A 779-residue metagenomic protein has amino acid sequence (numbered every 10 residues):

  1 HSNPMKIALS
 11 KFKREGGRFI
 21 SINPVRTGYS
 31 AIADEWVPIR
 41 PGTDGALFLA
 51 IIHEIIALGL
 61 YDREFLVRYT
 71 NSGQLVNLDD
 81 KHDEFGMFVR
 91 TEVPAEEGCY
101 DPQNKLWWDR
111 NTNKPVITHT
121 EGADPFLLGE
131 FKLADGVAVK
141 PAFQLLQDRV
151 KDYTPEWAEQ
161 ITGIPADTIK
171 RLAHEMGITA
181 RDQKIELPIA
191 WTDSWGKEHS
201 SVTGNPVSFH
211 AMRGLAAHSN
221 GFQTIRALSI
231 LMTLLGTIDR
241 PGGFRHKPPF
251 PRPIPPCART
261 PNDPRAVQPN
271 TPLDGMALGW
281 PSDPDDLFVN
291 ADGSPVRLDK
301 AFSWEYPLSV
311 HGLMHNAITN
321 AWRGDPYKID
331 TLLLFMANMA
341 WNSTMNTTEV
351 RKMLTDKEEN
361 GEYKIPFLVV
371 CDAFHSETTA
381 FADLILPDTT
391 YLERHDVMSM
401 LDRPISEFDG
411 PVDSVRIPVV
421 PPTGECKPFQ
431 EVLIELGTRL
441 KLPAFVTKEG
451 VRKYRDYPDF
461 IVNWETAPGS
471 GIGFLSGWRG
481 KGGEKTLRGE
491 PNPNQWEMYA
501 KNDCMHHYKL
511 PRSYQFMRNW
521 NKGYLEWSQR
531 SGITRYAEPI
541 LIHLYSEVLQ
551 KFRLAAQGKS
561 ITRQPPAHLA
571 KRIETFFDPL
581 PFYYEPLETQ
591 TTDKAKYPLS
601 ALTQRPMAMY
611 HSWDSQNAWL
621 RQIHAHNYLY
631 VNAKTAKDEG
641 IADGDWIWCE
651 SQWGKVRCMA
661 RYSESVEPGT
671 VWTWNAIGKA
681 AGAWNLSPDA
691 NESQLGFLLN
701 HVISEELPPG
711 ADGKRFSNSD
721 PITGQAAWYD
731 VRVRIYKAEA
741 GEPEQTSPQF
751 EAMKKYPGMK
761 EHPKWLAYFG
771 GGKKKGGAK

Functional and structural regions predicted by a protein language model:
H1-S2, T27-S30, G45, G73 (+15 more regions): Flexible loop/turn segments at secondary-structure boundaries
H1-S21, D124, G129, A142 (+6 more regions): Extended redox/cofactor-interaction regions of prokaryotic respiratory oxidoreductases
V25-W191, V202: Long, well-ordered, tryptophan-enriched scaffold segments
G28, A382-S414: Flexible glycine/proline-rich, aromatic-decorated loop/lid segments
V37-G45, K132-G136, Q144, D148 (+7 more regions): Hydrophobic alpha-helical scaffolding
L60-F65, D167-K170, Q183-I185, S208 (+10 more regions): Acidic/polar loop patches that form or flank catalytic/metal-binding clefts of enzymes that bind anionic ligands
R68-N71, E175-M176, T192-W195, M212 (+3 more regions): A glycine-rich phosphate-binding loop feature that marks nucleotide/adenosyl-phosphate handling sites
R416-V419, T423, P428-K485, G489-E490 (+3 more regions): Long, contiguous, secondary-structure-rich segments that constitute the structural scaffold of globular domains
